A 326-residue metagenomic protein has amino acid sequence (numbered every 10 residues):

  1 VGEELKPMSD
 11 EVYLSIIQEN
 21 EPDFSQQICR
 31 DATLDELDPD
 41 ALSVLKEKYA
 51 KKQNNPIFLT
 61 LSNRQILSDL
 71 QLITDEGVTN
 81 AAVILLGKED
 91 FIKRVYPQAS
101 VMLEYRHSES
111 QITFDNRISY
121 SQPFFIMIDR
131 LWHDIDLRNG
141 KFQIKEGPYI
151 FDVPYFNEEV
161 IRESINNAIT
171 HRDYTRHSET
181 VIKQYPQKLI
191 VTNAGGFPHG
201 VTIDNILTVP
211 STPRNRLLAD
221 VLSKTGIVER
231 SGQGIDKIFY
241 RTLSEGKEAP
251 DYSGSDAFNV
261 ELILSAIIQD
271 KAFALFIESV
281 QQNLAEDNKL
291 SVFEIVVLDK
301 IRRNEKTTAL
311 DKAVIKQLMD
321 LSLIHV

Functional and structural regions predicted by a protein language model:
V1-E278, Q282-V292, V296-I324: Conserved N-terminal catalytic/coupling substructures associated with nucleotide/phosphate chemistry
